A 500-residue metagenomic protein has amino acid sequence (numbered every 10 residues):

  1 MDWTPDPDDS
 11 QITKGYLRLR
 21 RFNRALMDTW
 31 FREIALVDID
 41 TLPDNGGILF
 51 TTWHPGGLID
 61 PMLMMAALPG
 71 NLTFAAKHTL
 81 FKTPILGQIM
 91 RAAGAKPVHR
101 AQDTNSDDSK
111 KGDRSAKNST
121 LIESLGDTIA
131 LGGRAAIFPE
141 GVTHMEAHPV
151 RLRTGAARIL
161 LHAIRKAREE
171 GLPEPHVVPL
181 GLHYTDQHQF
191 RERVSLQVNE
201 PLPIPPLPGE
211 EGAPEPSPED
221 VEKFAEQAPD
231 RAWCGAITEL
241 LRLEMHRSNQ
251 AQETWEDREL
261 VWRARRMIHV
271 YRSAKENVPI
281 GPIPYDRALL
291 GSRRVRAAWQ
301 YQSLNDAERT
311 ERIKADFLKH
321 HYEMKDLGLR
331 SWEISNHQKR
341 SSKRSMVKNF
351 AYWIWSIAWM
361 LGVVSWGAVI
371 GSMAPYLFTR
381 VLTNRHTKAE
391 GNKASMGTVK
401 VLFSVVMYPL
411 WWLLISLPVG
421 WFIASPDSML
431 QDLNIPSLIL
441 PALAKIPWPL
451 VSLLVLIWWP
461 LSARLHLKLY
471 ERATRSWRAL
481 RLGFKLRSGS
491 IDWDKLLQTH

Functional and structural regions predicted by a protein language model:
M1-G47, T51-L58, A67-G70, T79 (+5 more regions): Membrane-interfacial terminal anchoring regions of lipid-handling membrane enzymes
L63-M64: Short active-site loop/helix that positions an aromatic residue
Q102, P139-T143, L202: Short, histidine-centered active-site or binding-site loop motifs used for metal coordination, general acid-base
Q102-D108: Polar-ligand-bearing catalytic/cofactor-coordination segments of membrane-embedded or membrane-tethered inner-membrane
D107, H144-H148, L207: A generic structural signal for short coil/turn motifs at secondary-structure boundaries
I122-A157: Catalytic-site beta-strand/loop segments enriched in glycine and acidic/polar residues
G155-R165: An active-site-proximal "capping" alpha-helix that borders the catalytic cofactor pocket
